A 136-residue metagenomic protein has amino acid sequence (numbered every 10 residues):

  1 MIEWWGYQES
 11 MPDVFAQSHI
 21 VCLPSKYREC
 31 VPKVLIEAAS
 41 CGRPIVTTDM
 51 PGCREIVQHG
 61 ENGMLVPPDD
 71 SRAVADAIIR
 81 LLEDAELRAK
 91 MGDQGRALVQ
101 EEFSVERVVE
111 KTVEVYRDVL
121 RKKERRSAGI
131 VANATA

Functional and structural regions predicted by a protein language model:
M1-G6: Nucleotide-activated donor-binding/catalytic signature segment of Leloir-type glycosyltransferases, i.e., the conserved
Y7-Q8, V14-S18, V74: Short alpha-helical donor nucleotide-sugar binding micro-motif in glycosyltransferases
P12, C30-S40, R54-E55, E61: Short alpha-helical segment that forms part of, or immediately flanks, the ligand-binding pocket in carbohydrate-active
A16-C30, R43: Acidic donor-binding loop of glycosyltransferase active sites
P44-T47, V57: Short hydrophobic beta-strand element within catalytic cores of glycosyltransferases and related nucleotide-activated
H59-G60, M64-S71, R80-E86: Conserved acidic donor-binding segment of nucleotide-sugar-dependent glycosyltransferases
A73, R80, L87-E101, V108-E114 (+1 more regions): A short, well-ordered alpha-helix in the C-terminal region of glycosyltransferases
E110-A136: C-terminal amphipathic helix plus adjacent low-complexity, charged tail appended to glycosyltransferase catalytic
